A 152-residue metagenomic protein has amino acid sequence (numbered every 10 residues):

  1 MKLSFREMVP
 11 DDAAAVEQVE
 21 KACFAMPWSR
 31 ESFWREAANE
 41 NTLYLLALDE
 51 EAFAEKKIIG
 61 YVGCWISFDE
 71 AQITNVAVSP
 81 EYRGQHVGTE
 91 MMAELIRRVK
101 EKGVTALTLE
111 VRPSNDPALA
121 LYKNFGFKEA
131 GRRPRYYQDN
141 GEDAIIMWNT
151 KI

Functional and structural regions predicted by a protein language model:
S4-E81, M92-R98, K102, T150-I152: Acetyl-CoA-dependent GNAT
V19, L45, A77, F125 (+2 more regions): Non-heme di-metal
R30, W34, P113, Y136-Y137: Conserved beta-strand edge residues that scaffold enzyme active sites
S79, R83, E110-S114, D139: Residue-level recognition of the GNAT/N-acetyltransferase active site
M92, N115-A118, R135-N140: Short glycine/proline-centered loop/turn elements that form peptide/ligand docking sites
T108-E110, K123, K128-A144: Conserved catalytic-core motifs of GNAT/GCN5-like acyltransferases
